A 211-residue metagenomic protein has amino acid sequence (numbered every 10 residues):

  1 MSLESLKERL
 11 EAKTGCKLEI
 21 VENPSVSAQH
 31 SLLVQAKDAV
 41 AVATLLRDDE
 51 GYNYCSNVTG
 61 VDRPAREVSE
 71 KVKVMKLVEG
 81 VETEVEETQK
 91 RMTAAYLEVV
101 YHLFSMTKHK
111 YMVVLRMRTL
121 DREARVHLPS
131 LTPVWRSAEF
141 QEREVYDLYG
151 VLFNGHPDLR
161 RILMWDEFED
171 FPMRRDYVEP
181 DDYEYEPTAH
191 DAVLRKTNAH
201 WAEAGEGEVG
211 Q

Functional and structural regions predicted by a protein language model:
M1-Q211: Terminal low-complexity/charged segments
